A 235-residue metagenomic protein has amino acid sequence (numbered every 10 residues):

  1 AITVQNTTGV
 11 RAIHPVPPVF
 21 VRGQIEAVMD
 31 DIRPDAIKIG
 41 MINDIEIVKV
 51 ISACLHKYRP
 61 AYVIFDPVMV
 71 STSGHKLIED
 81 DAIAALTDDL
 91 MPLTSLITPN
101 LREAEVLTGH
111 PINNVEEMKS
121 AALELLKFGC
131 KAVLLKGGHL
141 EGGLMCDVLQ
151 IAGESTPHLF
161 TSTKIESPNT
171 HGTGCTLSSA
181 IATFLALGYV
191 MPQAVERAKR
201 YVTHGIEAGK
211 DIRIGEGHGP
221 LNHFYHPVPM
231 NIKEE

Functional and structural regions predicted by a protein language model:
A1-T72, K76, F224-P227: Conserved N-terminal subdomain of the carbohydrate kinase-like
P34-A36, I64-T72, T98-L107, F160 (+1 more regions): Short beta-strands and strand-loop turn motifs
D80-P157, E166: Conserved phosphate/ATP/ADP-binding segment of small-molecule kinases
E105-V106, S167-M191: Short, small-residue alpha-helix embedded
T156-H158, F184-A198: Phosphate-handling active-site elements
H158-I165, H204: A structural signal for small-residue-enriched, beta-sheet-centric alpha/beta enzyme cores and oligomeric scaffold folds
Q193-E235: Charged C-terminal helix
